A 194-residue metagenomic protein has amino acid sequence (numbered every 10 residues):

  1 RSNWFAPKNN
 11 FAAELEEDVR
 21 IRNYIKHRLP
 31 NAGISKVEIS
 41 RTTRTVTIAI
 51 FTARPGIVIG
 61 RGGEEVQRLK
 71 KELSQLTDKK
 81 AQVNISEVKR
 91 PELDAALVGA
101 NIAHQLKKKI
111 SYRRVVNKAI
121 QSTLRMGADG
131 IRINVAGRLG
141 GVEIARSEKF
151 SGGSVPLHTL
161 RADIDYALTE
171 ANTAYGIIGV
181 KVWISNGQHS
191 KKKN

Functional and structural regions predicted by a protein language model:
R1-N194: RNA-contacting regions in translation and RNA-metabolism proteins, encompassing KH/S1 modules where present
